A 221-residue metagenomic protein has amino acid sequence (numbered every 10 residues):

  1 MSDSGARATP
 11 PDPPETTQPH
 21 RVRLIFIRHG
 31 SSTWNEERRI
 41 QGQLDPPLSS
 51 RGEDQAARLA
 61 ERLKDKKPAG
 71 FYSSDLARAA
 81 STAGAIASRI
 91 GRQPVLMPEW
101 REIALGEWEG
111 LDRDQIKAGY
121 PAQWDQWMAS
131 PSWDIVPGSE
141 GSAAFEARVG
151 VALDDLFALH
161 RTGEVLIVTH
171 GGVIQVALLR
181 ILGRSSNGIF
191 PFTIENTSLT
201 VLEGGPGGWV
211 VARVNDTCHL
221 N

Functional and structural regions predicted by a protein language model:
M1-R23, R92, L105-K117, A158-G163 (+1 more regions): Acidic, low-complexity terminal tails and accessory targeting/binding regions of phosphate-metabolizing enzymes
S2-P19, A57-D125: Phosphate-coordination/substrate-recognition cap region in phosphate-metabolizing enzymes
L24-I86, S132-G150: Loop-to-helix element that buttresses phosphate recognition and phosphoryl-transfer chemistry
I27, M97-E99, V214: Conserved beta-strand termini and adjacent loop/short-helix elements that scaffold enzyme active sites in alpha/beta
S32, V173-I174: Short active-site segment of divalent metal-dependent hydrolases/proteases that encodes the spacing between
A85, V176-R180: Active-site signature of alpha/beta-hydrolase-fold catalytic machinery across serine- and Asp/Cys-nucleophile hydrolases
H170: Short basic (Lys/Arg) and small-residue
